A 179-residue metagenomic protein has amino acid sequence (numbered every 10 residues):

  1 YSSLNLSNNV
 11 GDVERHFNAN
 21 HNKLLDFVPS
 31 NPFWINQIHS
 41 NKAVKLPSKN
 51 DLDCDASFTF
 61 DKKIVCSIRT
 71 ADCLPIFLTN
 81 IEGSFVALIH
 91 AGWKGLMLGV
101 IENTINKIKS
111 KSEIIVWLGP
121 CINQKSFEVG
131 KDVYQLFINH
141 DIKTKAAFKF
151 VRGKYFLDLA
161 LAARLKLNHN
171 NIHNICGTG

Functional and structural regions predicted by a protein language model:
Y1-G179: Active-site microenvironment for binding and transforming phosphate-containing groups
